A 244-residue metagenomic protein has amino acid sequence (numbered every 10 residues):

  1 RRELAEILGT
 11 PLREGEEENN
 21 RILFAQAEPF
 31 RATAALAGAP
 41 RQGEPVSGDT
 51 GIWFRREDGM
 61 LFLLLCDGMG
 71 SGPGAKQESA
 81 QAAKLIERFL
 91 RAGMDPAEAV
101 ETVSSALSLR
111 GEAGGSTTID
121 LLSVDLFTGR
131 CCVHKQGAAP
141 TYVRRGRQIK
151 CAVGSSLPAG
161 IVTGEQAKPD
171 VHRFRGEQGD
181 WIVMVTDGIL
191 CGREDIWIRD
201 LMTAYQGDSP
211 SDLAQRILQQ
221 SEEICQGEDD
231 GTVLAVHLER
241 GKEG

Functional and structural regions predicted by a protein language model:
R2-N20, A27, K76-G146, C225-E228 (+1 more regions): Catalytic core of PPM/PP2C metal-dependent serine/threonine phosphatase domains
R2-P73, Q77-K84: Conserved mid-sequence domains
R21, R240-G244: Intrinsically disordered or compositionally simple regulatory linkers and C-terminal tails in signal-transduction
Q26-T50, E101-R110, A139-R173, L218-E222: PP2C/PPM family metal-dependent serine/threonine protein phosphatase catalytic domain, recognizing the conserved
F30-A32, R56-F62, E177-W181, I196 (+1 more regions): Short hydrophobic/glycine-rich mini-motifs in sensory/regulatory modules that couple input to downstream signaling
I52-E57, L121-L126, R173-G176: A short acidic-Thr-Gly-centered motif at the start of a beta-strand
F54, M94, R240: N-terminal loops that bind phosphate or other acidic moieties and the adjacent beta-alpha structural core
G70-A92, S156-L157, T163, G176 (+2 more regions): Active-site-proximal, acidic helix/loop segment immediately C-terminal to a metal-coordinating Asp/Glu
